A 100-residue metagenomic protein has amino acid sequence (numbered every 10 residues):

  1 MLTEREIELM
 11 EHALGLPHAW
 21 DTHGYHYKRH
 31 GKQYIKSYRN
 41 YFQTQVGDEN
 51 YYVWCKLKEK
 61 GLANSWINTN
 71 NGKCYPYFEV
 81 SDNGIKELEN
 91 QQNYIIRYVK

Functional and structural regions predicted by a protein language model:
M1-Y52: Short amphipathic alpha-helical interface segments
M10, A63, F78-V80: Hydrophobic beta-strand residues in large extracellular and virion-surface proteins
L16, W20, K60, Q91-Y94: Surface-exposed polar/charged interaction patches
Q43-K60, N64-W66, Y75: Short amphipathic alpha-helical interaction segments
G72-K100: Short, amphipathic alpha-helical interaction segments positioned at domain boundaries
